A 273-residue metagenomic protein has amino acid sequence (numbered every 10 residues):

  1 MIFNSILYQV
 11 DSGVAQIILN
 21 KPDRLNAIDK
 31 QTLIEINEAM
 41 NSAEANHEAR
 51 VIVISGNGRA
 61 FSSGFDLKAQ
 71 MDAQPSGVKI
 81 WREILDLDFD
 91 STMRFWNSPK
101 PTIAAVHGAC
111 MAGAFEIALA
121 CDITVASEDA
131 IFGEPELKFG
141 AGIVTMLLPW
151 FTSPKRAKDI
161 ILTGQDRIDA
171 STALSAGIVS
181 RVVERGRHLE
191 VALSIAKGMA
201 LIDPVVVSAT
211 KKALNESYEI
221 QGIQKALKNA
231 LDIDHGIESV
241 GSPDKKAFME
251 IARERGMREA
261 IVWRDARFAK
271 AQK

Functional and structural regions predicted by a protein language model:
M1-D11, Q165-A170, E190, S194-K197 (+1 more regions): C-terminal alpha-helix plus adjacent terminal tail
M1-N57, K273: Conserved CoA-thioester-binding segment of acyl-CoA-metabolizing enzymes
I17, K21, E35-I36, I54 (+5 more regions): Terminal peptide-recognition signature
I28-D29, F65, Q74, E136 (+2 more regions): Short, flexible helix/strand-to-coil boundary loops that buttress conserved ligand/catalytic motifs in alpha/beta
Q31-E35, L87, R94, V191 (+2 more regions): Charged catalytic carboxylate motif
G56-S91, R255-G256: Glycine- (often His-adjacent) and acidic-residue-rich active-site loop that binds/positions the CoA thioester
M93-I131, P135-P204: Crotonase-fold acyl-CoA enzyme core
